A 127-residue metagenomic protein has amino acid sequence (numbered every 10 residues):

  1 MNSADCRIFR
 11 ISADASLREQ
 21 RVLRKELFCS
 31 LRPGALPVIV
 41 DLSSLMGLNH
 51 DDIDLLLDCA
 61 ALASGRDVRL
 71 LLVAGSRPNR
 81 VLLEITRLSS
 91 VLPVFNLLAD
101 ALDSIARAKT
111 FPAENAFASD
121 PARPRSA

Functional and structural regions predicted by a protein language model:
M1-I11, A15, V22, S126: Short beta-strand/loop segment at the start of cytosolic alpha/beta domains
S3-C6, L42, P121: Short linear motifs in intrinsically disordered/low-complexity regions
D14, S76, L98-D100: Short, solvent-exposed coil/turn elements at secondary-structure transition points
L17-L92: Amphipathic alpha-helical interaction surfaces in cytosolic regulatory modules
N96-R123: A charged, well-structured terminal subsegment
